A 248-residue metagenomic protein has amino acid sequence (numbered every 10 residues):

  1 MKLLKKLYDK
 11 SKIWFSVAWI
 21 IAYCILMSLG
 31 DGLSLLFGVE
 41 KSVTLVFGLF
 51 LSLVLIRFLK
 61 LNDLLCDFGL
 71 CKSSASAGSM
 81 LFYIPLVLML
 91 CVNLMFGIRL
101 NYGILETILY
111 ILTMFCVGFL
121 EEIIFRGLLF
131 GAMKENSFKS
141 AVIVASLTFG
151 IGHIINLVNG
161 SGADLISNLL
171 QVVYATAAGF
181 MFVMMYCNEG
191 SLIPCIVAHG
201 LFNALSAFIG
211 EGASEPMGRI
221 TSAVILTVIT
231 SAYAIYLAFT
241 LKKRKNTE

Functional and structural regions predicted by a protein language model:
M1-W19, S76-A77, S191: N-terminal membrane topogenic signal
L4, G32-V43, L59-I123, F130 (+4 more regions): Juxtamembrane helix-loop-helix connectors linking adjacent transmembrane helices in multi-pass membrane enzymes
K10-L59, I84, I108-L109, I220-S231: Alpha-helical transmembrane segments in multi-pass membrane proteins
I13-A18, S79-I84, I108-I111, K139-V144 (+3 more regions): Hydrophobic alpha-helical transmembrane segments
I20-L29, V87-F96, F115, L147-I155 (+1 more regions): Aromatic-anchored segments of alpha-helical transmembrane domains
L120-S146, C187-S191: Membrane-interface helix/loop boundary segments of multi-pass membrane proteins
N168-I220: Functionally important transmembrane alpha-helices
G200-E248: C-terminal membrane module of polytopic membrane proteins
